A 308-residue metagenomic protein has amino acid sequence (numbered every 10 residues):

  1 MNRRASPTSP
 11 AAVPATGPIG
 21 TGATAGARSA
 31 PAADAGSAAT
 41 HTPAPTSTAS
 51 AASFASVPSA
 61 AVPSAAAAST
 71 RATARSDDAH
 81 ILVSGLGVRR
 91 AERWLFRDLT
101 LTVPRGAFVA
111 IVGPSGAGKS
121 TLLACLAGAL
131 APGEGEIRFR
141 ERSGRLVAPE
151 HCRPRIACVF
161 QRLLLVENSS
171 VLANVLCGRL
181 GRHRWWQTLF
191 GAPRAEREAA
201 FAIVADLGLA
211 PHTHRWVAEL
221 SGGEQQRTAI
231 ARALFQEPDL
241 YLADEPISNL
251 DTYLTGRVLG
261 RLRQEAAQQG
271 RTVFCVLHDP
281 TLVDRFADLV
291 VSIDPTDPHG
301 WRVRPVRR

Functional and structural regions predicted by a protein language model:
I81, L95-D98: Conserved structural motif at the start of ABC-family nucleotide-binding domains
A127: Helix-to-loop junction immediately C-terminal to a conserved catalytic motif
R142-A157, W186, P193: ABC ATPase NBD coupling module
T188-H212: Conserved ABC ATPase "signature" region
W216-L220, E224: Conserved ABC ATPase signature
Y241-E245: Catalytic Walker B motif of ABC-type/P-loop ATPase nucleotide-binding domains
L277-H278: H-loop/switch region of ABC-family ATPase nucleotide-binding domains
